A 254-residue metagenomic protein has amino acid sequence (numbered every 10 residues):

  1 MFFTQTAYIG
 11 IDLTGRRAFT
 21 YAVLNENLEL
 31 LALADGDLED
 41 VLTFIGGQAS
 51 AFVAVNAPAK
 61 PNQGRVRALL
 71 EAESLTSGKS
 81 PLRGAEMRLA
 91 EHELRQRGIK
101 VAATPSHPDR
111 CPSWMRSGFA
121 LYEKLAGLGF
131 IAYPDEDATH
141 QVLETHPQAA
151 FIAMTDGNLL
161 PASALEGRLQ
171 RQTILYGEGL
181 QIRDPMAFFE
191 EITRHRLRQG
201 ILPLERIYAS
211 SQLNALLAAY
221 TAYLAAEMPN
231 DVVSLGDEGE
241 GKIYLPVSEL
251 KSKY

Functional and structural regions predicted by a protein language model:
F2-I9, L13-Y254: RNase H-like (RuvC/DEDD) metal-dependent nuclease/polynucleotide-processing core
